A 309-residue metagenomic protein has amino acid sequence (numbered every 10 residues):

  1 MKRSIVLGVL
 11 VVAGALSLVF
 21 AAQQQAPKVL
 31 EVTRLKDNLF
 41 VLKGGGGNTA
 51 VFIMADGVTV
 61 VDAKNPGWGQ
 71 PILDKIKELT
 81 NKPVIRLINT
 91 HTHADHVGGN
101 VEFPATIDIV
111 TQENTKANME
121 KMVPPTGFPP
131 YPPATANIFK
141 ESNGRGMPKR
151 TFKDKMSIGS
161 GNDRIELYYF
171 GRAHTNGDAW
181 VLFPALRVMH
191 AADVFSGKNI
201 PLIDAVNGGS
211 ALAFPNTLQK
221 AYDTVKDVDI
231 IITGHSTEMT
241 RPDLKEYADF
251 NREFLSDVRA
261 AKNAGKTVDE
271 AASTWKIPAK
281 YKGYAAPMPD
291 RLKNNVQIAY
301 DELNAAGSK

Functional and structural regions predicted by a protein language model:
M1-V11: Bacterial N-terminal signal peptides that target proteins for export
G14, L18-Q23, D223-V228, T237-K309: Accessory terminal helices/loops
L30-K75, A179-F183, R187-D193: Conserved beta-strand hairpin/beta-sheet module of binuclear metal-dependent hydrolase folds, prominently
K36, T49, G69-L73, N100 (+8 more regions): Extracytoplasmic/secreted envelope proteins and their assembly/folding machinery, especially bacterial periplasmic
K36-F40, N162-L167: Short, hydrophobic/aromatic-rich segments at coil-to-beta transitions
N38, F52, D62, I76 (+10 more regions): Divalent metal-coordination and catalytic microenvironments
G57-T59, N65-G67, S157, R164-E253 (+1 more regions): Metallo-beta-lactamase
D74-S157, N176: Active-site HxH/HxHxD metal-binding segment of metal-dependent hydrolases
